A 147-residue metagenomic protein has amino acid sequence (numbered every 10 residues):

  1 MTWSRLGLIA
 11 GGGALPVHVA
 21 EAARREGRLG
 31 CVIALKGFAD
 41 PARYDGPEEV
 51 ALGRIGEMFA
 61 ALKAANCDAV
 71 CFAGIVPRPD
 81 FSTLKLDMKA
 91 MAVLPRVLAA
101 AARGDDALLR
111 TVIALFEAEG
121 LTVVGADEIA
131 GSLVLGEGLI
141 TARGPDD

Functional and structural regions predicted by a protein language model:
T2-L35: N-terminal basic/disordered segments at the start of proteins
L8-A10, V32-I33, V70-A73, V123-E128: General beta-strand structural signal in soluble alpha/beta enzymes
G13, A34-A39, I75-R78, E128-I129: Short, ordered loop/turn segments at secondary-structure junctions
R24, K63, E117: Anion (oxyanion) recognition and catalysis
A34-R54: N-terminal beta-loop-helix "entrance" segment that forms/cooperates in small-molecule cofactor or anionic ligand
E48-L62, A101-D106: Glycine-rich anion/phosphate-binding loops
F59-R96: Glycine-rich nucleotide/cofactor/substrate-binding loop typically near the N-terminus or early in the first domain
A90-D147: Ligand-binding beta-strand-loop-alpha-helix segment within the catalytic cores of soluble metabolic enzymes
